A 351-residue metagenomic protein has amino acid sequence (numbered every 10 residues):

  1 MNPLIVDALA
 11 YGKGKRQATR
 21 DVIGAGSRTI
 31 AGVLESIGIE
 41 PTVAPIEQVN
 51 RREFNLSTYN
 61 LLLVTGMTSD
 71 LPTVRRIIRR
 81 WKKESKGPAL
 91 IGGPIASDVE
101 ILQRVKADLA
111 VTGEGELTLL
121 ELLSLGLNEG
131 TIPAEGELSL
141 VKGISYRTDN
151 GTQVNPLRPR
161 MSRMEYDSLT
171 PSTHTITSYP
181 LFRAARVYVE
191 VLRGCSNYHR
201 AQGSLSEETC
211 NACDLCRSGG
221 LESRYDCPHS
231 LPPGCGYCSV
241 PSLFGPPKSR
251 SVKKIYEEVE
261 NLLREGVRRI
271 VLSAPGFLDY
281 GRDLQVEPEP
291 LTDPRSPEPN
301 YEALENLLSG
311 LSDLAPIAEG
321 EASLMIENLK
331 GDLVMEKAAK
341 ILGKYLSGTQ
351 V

Functional and structural regions predicted by a protein language model:
N2-A18, L61: Nucleotide-activated donor-dependent transferases that construct or modify glycoconjugates
N2-V6, V252, Y256-V351: Conserved SAM/AdoMet-binding glycine-rich loop
G12-S27, R295-E302: Glycine- and acidic-residue-enriched helix-capping/strand-helix junction motifs
R20, H174-P241, Y256, L263 (+1 more regions): N-terminal pre-triad scaffold of radical SAM enzymes
A25-P41, A315: Short helix-loop-beta junction
L34, I77-W81, L311: Hydrophobic positions in alpha-helices of CheY-like receiver
E40-P159: Glycine-rich beta-alpha loop elements in corrinoid/cobalamin-binding modules across cobalamin-dependent enzymes
